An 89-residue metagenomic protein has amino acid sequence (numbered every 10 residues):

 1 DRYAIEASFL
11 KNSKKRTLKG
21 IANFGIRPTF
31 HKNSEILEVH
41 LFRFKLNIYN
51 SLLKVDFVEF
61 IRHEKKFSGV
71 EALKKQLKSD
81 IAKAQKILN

Functional and structural regions predicted by a protein language model:
D1-N89: Phosphate/ribose-recognition catalytic cores of enzymes acting on nucleotide-derived substrates
